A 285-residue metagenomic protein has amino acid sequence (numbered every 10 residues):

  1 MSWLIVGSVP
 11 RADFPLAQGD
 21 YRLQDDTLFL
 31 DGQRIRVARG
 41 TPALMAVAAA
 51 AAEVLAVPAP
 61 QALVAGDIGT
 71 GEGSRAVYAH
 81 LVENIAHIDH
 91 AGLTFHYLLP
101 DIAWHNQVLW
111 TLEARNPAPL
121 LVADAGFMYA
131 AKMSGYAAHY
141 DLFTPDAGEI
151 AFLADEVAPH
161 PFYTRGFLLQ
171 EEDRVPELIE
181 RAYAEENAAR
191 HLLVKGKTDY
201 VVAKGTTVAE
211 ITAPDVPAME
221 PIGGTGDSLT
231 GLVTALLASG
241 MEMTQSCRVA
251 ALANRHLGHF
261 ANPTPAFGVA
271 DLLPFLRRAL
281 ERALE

Functional and structural regions predicted by a protein language model:
M1-D25: Positively charged, low-complexity intrinsically disordered leader regions
S2-R11, G40-D141, A151, L169 (+2 more regions): Ribokinase/PfkB-type carbohydrate-kinase core domain
Q18-M45: Short catalytic helix/loop segments, enriched in acidic residues and glycine and frequently bearing histidine
D31-R36, A213-G224: Short pre-catalytic strand/loop immediately N-terminal to key active-site residues, enriched for Gly-Thr
A130-V208: Conserved phosphate/ATP/ADP-binding segment of small-molecule kinases
V175-E185, E242-G258, L276-R277: Short, well-structured alpha-helical segments that form the helix of a local strand-helix-strand
P221-L252: Short, small-residue alpha-helix embedded
R255-E285: Charged C-terminal helix
